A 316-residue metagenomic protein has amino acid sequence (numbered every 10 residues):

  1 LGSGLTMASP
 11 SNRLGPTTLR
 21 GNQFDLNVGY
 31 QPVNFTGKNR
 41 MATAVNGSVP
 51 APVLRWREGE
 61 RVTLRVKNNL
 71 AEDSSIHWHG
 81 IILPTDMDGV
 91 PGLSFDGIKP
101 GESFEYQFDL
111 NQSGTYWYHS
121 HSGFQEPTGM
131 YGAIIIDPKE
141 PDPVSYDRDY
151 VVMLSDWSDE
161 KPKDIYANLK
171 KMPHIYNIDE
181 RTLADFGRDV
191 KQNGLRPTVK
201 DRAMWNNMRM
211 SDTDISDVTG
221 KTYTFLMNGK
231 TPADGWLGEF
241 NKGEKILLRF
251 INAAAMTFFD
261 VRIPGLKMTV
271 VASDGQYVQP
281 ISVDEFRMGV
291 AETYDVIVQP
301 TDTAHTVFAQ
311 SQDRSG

Functional and structural regions predicted by a protein language model:
G2-V290, I297, D302: Histidine-centered copper-binding motifs that mark active-site loops of extracellular/periplasmic copper enzymes
Q310-R314: Short beta-strand-plus-loop segments that form exposed binding edges in beta-rich domains
